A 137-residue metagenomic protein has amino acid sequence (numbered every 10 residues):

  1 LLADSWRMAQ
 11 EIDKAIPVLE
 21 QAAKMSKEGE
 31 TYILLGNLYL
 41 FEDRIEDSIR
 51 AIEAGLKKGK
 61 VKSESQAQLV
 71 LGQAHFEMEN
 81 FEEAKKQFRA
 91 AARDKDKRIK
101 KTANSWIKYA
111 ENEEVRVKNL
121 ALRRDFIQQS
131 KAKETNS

Functional and structural regions predicted by a protein language model:
E28, E64, K100-T102: Residues that mark the junctions of alpha-helical repeat units in TPR/alpha-solenoid scaffolds
K85-S137: Terminal, low-structured helical/coil segments at or just beyond the last alpha-helical repeat
